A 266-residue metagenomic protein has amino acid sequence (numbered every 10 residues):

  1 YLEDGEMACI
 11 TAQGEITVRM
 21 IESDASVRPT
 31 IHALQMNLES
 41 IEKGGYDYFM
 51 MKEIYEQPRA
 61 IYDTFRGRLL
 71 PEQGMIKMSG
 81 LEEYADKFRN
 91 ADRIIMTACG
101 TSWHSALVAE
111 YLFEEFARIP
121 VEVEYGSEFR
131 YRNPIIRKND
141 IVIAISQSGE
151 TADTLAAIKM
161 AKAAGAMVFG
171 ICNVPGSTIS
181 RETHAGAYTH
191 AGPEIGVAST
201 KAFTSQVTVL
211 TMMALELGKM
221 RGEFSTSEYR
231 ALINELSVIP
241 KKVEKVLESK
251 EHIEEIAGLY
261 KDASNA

Functional and structural regions predicted by a protein language model:
Y1-D92, S102, Y111-F116, F129-I135 (+1 more regions): N-terminal segments that mediate ammonia production and transfer in glutamine-dependent amidotransferase systems
Y48-M50, R93-G100, K261-A266: Glycine-rich phosphate/diphosphate-binding loops and the adjacent beta-loop-alpha structural elements that coordinate
M51, L155-I158, A214, E244 (+1 more regions): Generic hydrophobic alpha-helical scaffold/packing signal
R89-V238: Glycine-rich phosphate-binding loops that contact phosphosugars or nucleotide phosphates
V246-L247, I256-A266: Short, intrinsically disordered, charge-balanced linker/junction segments flanking boundaries in proteins
